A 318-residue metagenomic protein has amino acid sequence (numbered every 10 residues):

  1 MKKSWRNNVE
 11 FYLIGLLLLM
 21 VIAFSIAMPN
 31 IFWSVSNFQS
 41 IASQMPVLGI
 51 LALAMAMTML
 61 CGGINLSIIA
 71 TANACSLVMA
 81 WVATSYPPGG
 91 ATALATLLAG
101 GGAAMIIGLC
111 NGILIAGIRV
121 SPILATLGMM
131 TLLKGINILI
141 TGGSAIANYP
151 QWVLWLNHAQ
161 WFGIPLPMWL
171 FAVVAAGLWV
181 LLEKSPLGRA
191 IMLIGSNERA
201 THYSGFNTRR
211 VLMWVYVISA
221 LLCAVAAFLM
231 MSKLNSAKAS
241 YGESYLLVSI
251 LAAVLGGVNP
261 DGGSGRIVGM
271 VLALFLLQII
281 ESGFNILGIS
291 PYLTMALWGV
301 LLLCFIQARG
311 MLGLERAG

Functional and structural regions predicted by a protein language model:
M1-A23, A176, S196, H202-R210 (+1 more regions): Cytosolic-side transmembrane-helix boundaries in multi-pass membrane proteins
L13-S25, M55, G101-A104, M130-G135 (+5 more regions): Hydrophobic core segments of alpha-helical transmembrane domains in multi-pass membrane transport and ion-translocation
I22-M28, W33-P87, I113-R119, V254-I267 (+2 more regions): Single transmembrane alpha-helix segments in multi-pass membrane proteins
N30-S40, N137-I140, L182-E183, G188 (+2 more regions): Inter-helical junctions in multi-pass inner-membrane proteins, predominant in energy-converting antiporter-like
P87-M129, V173, L272-A273: Alpha-helical transmembrane segments within multi-pass membrane transporters and channels
T92-G100, I106-N111, G163-A237: Helix-loop-helix "hairpin" substructures at the membrane interface of multi-pass membrane proteins
I118, P122-S185, V211-W214, K233-G242 (+2 more regions): Transmembrane helix-bundle core of multi-pass membrane transporters and related energy-transducing complexes
C223, K233-G299: Transmembrane alpha-helical segments in multi-pass inner-membrane proteins
